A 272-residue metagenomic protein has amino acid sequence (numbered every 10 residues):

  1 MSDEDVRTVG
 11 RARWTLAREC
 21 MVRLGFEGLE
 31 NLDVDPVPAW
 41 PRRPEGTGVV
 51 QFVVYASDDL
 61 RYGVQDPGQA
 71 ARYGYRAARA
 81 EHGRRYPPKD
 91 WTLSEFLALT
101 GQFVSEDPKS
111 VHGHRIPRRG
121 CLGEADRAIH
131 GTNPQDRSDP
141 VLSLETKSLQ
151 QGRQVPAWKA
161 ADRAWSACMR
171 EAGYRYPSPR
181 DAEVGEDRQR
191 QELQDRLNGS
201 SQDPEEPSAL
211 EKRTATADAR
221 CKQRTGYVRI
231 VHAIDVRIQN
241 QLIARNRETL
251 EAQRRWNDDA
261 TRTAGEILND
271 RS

Functional and structural regions predicted by a protein language model:
M1-S272: Cell-envelope/extracellular polymer assembly enzymes that use nucleotide-activated donors
